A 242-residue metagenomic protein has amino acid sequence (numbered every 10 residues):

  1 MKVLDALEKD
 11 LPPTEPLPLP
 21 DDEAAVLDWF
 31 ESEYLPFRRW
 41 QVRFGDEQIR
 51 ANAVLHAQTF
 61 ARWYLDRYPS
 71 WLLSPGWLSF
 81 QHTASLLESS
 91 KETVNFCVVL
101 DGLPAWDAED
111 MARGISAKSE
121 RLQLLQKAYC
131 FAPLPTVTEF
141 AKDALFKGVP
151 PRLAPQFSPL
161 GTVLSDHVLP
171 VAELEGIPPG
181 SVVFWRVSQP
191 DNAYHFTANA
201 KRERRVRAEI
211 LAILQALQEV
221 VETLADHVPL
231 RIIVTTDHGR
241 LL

Functional and structural regions predicted by a protein language model:
M1-F96, G102-I232, T236-L242: …; additionally, a secondary subgroup of soluble metalloenzymes is captured
